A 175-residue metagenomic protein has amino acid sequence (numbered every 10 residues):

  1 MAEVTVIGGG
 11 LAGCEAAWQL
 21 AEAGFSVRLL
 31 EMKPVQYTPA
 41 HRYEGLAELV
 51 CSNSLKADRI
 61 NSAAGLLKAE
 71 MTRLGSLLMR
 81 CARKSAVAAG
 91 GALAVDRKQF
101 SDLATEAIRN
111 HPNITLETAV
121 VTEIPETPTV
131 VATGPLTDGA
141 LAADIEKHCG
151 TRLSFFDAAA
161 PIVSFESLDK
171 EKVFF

Functional and structural regions predicted by a protein language model:
M1-A12: Beta1/beta-strand and adjacent pyrophosphate-binding region of the FAD-binding site in flavoprotein oxidoreductases
W18-R80: N-terminal FAD cofactor-binding segment of flavoenzymes
Q19, A107, D144: Rossmann-fold NAD(P)-dependent oxidoreductase module
A57-A63, A86-L103, T133-G139: Short beta-strand to alpha-helix junction loop
R59-A64, K68, S76-G91, C149-D157: A short alpha-helix-loop-beta-strand transition element characteristic of N-terminal alpha/beta dinucleotide-binding
R97-L116: Helical element adjacent to the flavin cofactor pocket in flavoenzyme catalytic cores
N110-F175: Predominantly flavin-linked oxidoreductase catalytic cores and closely associated redox partners
